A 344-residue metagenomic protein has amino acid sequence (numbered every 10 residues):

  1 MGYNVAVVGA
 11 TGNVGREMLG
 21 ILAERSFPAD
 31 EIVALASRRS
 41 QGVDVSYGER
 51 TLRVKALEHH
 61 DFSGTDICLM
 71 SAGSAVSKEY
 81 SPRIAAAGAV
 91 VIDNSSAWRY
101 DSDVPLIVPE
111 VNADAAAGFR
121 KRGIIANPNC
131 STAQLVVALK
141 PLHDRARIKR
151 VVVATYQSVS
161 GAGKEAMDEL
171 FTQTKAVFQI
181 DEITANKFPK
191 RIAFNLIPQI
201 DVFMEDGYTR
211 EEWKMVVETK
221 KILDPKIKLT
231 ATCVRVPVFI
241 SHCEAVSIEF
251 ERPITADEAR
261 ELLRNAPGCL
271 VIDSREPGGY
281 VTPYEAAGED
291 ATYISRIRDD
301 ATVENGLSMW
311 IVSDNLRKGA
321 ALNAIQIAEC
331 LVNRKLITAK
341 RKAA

Functional and structural regions predicted by a protein language model:
M1-I192, K228, A256, E261 (+5 more regions): N-terminal Rossmann-like NAD(P) cofactor-binding subdomain of oxidoreductases, focused on the glycine-rich
L19, V216-K220, R260, R264: Generic solvent-exposed, charged/amphipathic alpha-helical segments that serve as macromolecular interface scaffolds
F119-A126, N195-D206, M309-I311: Helix-loop-beta segment of a Rossmann-like dinucleotide-binding subdomain
G123-Q134, G207-V216, K221, G319-N323: A glycine-rich, Thr/Ser-enriched phosphate-binding loop motif common to dinucleotide/cofactor-binding enzymes
G161-K164, M204-G207, V238-H242, A256-D257: Short acidic/glycine-rich loop or secondary-structure boundary segments that cap or lie
I192-F239: Oxyanion-binding "anion nests"
I227-A344: C-terminal active-site/capping subdomain that shapes the small-molecule cofactor and substrate pocket of enzyme
